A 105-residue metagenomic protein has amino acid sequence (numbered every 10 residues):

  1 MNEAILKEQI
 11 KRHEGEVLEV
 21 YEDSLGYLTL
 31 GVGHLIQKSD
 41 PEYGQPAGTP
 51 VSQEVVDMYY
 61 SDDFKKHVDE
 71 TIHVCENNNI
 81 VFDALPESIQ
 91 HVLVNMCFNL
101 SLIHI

Functional and structural regions predicted by a protein language model:
M1-V92, F98: Acidic, aromatic-lined catalytic clefts of primarily extracellular/periplasmic carbohydrate-active enzymes that remodel
I103-I105: Conserved small/polar residues in nucleotide/adenosyl-binding loops
